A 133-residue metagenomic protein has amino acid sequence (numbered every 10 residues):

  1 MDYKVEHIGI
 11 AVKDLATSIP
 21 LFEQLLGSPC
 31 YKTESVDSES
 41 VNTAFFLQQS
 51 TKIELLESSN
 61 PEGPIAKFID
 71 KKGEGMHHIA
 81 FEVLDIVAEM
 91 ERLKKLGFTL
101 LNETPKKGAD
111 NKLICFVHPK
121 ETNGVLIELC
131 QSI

Functional and structural regions predicted by a protein language model:
M1, A44-L47, F81, M90-I133: Vicinal oxygen chelate
M1-E39, G63: Long, hydrophobic N-terminal alpha-helical segment
K4-K13, A44-L47, A66-R92, C115: Vicinal oxygen chelate
V5, F22, F46, I53-L56 (+4 more regions): Short, structured motif recognition centered on aromatic/hydrophobic residues
S18-L21, E89-L93: Hydrophobic side chains in well-ordered alpha-helices
S28, E74, F98: Short glycine/serine/threonine/alanine-rich loop segments
S28-Q48, K52, H118: N-terminal strand-loop-strand beta-hairpin
V36, E54-S59, P64-K67, L100 (+1 more regions): Intrinsic, low-complexity N-terminal interaction/targeting segments
